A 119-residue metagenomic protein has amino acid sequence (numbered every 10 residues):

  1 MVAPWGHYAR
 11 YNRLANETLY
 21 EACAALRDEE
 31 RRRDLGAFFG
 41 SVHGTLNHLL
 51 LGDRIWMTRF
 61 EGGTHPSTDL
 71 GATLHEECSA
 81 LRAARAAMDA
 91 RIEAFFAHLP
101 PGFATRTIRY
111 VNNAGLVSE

Functional and structural regions predicted by a protein language model:
M1-A3: Basic/polar N-terminal segments that are highly enriched at the extreme N-terminus, encompassing both cleavable
W5-Y8, T45, L81-A84, M88: Amphipathic alpha-helix face/heptad-repeat signature
G6-G71, V111-E119: Short, contiguous alpha-helical
G63-R106: Helix-adjacent hinge/juxtasegments
